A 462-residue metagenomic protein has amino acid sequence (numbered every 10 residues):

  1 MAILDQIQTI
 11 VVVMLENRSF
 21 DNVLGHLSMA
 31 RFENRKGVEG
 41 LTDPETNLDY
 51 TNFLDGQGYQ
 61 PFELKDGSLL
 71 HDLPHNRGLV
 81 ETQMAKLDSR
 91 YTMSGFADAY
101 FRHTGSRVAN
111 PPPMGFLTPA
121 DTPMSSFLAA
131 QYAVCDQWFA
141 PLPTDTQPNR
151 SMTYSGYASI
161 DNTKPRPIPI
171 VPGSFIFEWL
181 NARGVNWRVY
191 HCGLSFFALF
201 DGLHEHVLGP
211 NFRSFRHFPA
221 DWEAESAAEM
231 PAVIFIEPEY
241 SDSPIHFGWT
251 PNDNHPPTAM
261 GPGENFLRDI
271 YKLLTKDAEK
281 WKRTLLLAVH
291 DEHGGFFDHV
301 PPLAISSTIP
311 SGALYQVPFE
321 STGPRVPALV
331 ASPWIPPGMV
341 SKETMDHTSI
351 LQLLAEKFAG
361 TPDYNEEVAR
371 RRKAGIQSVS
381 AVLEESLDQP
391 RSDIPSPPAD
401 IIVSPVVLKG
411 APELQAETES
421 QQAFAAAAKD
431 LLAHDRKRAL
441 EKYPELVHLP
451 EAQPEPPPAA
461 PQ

Functional and structural regions predicted by a protein language model:
M1-Q462: N-terminal pro-sequences and low-complexity stem/linker regions of secreted or lumenal proteins
